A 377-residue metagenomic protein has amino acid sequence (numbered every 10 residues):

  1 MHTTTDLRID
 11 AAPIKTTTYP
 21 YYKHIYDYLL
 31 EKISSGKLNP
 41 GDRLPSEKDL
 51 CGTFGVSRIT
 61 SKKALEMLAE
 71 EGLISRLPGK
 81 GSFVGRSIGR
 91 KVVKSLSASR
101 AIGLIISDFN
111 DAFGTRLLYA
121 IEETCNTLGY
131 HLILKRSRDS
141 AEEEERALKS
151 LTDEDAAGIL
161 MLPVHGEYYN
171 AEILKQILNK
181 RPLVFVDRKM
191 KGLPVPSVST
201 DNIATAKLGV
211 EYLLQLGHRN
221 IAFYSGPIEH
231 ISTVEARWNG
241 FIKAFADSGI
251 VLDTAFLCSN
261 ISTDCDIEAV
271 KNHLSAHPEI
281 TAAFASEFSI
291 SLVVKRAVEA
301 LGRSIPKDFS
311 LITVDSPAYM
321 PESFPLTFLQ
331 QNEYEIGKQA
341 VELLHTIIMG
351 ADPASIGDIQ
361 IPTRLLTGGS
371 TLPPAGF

Functional and structural regions predicted by a protein language model:
M1-T53, K91-K94: Extreme N-terminal segment that seeds HTH/winged-HTH DNA-binding domains in transcriptional regulators
K23-D27, R90-A157, P227, W238-I242 (+1 more regions): Amphipathic helical "hinge" segments at domain boundaries
Y28, K271-F377: Flexible loop/turn connectors
N39-R76: N-terminal helix-turn-helix
L104, A156-V164, A222-S225, H277-E287 (+1 more regions): Periplasmic-binding protein-like
L162-L208, S289, D315-L326: Flexible loop/hinge segments that line or gate small-molecule binding clefts
P196-F223, K243, T263-K271, Q331-G350: Hydrophobic alpha-helical segments within soluble ligand-binding/sensing domains
K207-S248, I356-L372: An alpha-beta-alpha
